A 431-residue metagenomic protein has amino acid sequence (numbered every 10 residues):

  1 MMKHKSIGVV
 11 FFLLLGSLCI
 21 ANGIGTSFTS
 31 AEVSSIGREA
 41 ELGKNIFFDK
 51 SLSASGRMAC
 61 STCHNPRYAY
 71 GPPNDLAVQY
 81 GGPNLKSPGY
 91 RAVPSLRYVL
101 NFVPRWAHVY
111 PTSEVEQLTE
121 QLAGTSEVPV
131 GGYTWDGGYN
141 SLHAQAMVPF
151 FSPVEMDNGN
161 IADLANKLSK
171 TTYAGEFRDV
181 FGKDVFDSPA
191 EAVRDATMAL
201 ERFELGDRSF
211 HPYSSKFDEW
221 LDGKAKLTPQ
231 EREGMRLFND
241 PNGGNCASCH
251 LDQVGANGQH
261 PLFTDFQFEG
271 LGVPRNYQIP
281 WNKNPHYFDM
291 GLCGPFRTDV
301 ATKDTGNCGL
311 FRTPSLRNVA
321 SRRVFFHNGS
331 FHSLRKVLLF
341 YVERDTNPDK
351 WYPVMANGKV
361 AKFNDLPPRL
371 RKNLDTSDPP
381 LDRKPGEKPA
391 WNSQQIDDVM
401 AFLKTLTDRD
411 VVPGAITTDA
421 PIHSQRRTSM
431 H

Functional and structural regions predicted by a protein language model:
M2-I46, V148-R232, R236, D240-P241 (+2 more regions): Post-cleavage N-terminal segment of exported redox proteins
N22-H143, P212-A356, G414-H431: Short glycine/threonine-rich turn/loop motifs
R335-K336, E343-K388: An amphipathic alpha-helical core segment
